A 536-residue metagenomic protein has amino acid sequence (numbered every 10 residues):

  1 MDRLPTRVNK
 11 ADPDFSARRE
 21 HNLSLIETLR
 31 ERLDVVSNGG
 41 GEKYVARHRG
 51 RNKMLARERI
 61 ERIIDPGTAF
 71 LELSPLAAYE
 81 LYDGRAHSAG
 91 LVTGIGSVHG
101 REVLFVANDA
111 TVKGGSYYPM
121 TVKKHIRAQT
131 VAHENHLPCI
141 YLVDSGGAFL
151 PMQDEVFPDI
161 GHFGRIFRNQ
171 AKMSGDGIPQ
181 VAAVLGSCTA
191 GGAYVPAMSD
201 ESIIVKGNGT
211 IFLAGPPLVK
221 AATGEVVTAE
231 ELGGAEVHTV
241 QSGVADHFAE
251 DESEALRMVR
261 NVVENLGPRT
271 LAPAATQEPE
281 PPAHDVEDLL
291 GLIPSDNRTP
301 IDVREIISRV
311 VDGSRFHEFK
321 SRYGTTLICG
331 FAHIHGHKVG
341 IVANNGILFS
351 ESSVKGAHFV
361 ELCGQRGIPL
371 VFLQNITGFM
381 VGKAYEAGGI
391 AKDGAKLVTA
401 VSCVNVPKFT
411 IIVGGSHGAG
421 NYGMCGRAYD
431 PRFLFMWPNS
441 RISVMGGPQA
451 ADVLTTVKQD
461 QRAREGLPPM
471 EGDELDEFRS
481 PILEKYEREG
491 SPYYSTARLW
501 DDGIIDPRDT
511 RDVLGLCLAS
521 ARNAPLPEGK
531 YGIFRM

Functional and structural regions predicted by a protein language model:
M1-M536: Ligand-binding clefts of soluble mixed alpha/beta catalytic domains
